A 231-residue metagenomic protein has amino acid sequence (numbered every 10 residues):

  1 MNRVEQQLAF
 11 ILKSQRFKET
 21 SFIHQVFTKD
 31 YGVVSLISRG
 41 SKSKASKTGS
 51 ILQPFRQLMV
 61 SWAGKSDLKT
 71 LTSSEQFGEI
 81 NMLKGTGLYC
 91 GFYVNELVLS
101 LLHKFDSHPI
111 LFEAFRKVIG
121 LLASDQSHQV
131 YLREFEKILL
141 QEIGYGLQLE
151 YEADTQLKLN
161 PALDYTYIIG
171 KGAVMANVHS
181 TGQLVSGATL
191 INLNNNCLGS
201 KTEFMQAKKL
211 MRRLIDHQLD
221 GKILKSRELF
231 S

Functional and structural regions predicted by a protein language model:
M1-F22, F27-S231: Non-catalytic alpha-helical scaffolds and adjoining flexible linkers that form interface surfaces for assembly
